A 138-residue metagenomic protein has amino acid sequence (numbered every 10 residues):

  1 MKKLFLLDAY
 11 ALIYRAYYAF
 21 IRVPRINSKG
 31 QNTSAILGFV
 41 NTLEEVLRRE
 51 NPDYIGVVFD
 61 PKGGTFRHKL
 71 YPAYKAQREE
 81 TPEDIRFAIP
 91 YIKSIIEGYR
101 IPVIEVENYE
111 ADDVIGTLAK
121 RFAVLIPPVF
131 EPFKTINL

Functional and structural regions predicted by a protein language model:
K2-L125, F130: Noncatalytic, basic helical substrate-engagement surface that gates or grips nucleic-acid strands
P128-P132, N137-L138: Conserved RecA-like ASCE P-loop NTPase motor core of nucleic-acid helicases/translocases
